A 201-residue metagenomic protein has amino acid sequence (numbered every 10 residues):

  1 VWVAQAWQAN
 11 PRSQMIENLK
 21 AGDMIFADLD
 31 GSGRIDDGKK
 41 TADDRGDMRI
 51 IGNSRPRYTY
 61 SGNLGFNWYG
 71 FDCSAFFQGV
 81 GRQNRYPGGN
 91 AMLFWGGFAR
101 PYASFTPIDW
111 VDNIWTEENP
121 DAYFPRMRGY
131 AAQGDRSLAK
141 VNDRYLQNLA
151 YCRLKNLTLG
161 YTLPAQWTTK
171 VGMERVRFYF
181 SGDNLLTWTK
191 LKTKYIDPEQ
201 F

Functional and structural regions predicted by a protein language model:
V1-N53, F94, S104-A122, K190: Conserved small-residue
N18-A21, V80-R177, D183: Extracytoplasmic gating/loop element in the C-terminal half of outer-membrane beta-barrel translocons and assembly
D36-R45, R128-D143, Y195-Q200: Flexible, solvent-exposed coil segments and beta strand-coil junctions, predominantly the extracellular/periplasmic
G46-R55, P87, Q147-A150: Outer-membrane beta-barrel proteins
Y58-L64, F71, L154-L159: Hydrophobic, lipid-facing positions within transmembrane beta-strands of outer-membrane proteins
G70-S74, Q166-W167: Repeated loop/turn-to-beta-strand initiation elements of outer-membrane beta-barrel proteins
D72-S74, G81-R85, L186-T189: Flexible loop/turn segments at secondary-structure boundaries
E174-N184, W188-F201: In a subset of proteins, long, contiguous C-terminal domains/tails are tracked
